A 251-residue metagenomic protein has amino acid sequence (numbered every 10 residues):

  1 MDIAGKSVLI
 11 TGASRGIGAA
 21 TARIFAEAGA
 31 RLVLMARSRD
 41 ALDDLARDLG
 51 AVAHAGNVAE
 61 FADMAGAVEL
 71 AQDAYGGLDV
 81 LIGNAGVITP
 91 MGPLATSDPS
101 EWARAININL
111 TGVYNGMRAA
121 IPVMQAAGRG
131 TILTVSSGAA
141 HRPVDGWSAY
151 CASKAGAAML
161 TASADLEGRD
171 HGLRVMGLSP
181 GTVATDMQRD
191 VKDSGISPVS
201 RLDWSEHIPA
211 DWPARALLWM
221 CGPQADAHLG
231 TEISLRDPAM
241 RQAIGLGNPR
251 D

Functional and structural regions predicted by a protein language model:
S14-R15: Conserved glycine-rich cofactor-binding loop
A55-A67, P99: The beta1-alpha1 cofactor-binding region of Rossmann-like NAD(H)/NADP(H)-dependent oxidoreductases
G92-L94, E101-A103: Substrate-binding pocket helix/loop in short-chain dehydrogenase/reductase
M117, S153: Active-site helix of classical SDR
S137: Residue(s) in the substrate-gating loop at a strand-loop-helix junction that position the organic substrate next
R142, S163-L173: Active-site-adjacent segment of SDR/Rossmann-fold oxidoreductases
H171-L173, G177-P180, T185, S194-L246: C-terminal helical subdomain
